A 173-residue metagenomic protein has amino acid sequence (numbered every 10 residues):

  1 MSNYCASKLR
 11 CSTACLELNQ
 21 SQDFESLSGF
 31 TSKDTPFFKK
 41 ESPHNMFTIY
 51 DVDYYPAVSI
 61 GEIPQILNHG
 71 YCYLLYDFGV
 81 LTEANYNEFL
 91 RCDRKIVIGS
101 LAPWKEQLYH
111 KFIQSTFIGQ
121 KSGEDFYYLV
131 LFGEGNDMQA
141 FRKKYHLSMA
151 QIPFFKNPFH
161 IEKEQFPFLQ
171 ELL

Functional and structural regions predicted by a protein language model:
M1-R10: Glycine-rich phosphate-binding P-loop
C11-Y73, G79-E83, L90, F155-K163: P-loop/Walker-type NTP enzyme "switch/lid" segment
E62, D137-A140, F168: Exposed alpha-helical structural elements
N68-I161: Conserved catalytic-core segment of NTP-binding enzymes
I161-L172: C-terminal boundary of histidine-terminating zinc-finger modules
